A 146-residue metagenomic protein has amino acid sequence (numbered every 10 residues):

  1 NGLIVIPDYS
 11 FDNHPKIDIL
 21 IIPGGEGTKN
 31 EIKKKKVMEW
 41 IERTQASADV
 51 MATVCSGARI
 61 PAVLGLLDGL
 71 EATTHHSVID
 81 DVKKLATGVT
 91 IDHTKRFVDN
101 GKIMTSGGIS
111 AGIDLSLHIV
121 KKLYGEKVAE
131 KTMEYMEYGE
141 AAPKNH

Functional and structural regions predicted by a protein language model:
N1-M51, R59-V63, G69, D80-L85 (+2 more regions): Extended, subdomain-level signal for the structured scaffold at the beginning of enzyme domains
I91-D99: The feature captures the short pre-catalytic strand/loop hairpin that immediately precedes and shapes the active-site
K102-G108: A short glycine-threonine-serine/GTX helix/turn-capping micro-motif
